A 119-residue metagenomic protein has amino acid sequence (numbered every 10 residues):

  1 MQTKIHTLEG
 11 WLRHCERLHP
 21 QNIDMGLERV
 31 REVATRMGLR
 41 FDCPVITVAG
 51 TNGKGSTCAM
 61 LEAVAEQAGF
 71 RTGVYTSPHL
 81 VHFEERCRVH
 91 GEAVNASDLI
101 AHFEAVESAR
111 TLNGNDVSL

Functional and structural regions predicted by a protein language model:
M1-G50, T57-A68, Y75, T111-L112: Short functional linear segments
L27, R31-D42, Q67-L119: ATP-dependent carboxylate-amine ligase catalytic core
N52-K54, H79-L80: Short active-site-proximal "capping" loops at secondary-structure junctions
